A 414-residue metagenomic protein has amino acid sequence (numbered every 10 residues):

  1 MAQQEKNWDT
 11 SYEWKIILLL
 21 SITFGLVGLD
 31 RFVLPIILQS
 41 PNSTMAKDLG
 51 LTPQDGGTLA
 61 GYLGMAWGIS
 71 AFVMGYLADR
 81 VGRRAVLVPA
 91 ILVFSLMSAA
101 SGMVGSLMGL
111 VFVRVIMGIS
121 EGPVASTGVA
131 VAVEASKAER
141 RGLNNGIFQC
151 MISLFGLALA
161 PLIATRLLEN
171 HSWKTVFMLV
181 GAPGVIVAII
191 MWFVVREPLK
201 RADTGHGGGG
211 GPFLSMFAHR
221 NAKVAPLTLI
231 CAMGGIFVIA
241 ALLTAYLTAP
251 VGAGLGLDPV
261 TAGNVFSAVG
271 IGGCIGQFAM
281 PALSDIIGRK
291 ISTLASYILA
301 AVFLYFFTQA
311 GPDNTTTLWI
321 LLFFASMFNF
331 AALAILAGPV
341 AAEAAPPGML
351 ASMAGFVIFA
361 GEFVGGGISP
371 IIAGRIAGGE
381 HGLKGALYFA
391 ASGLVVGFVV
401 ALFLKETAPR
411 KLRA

Functional and structural regions predicted by a protein language model:
A2-T10, L199-P226: Juxtamembrane intracellular "pre-TM" segments in multi-pass secondary transporters
P35, Q39, R220-Q277, L333 (+2 more regions): Extracytoplasmic gate region of multi-pass secondary transporters
I69-L107, S284-I287: Conserved MFS/SLC helix-loop-helix module at the cytosolic interface between two early adjacent transmembrane helices
V111-S153: Cytoplasmic helix-loop-helix junction between adjacent transmembrane helices in 12-TM secondary transporters
G142-P161, L168, I358-S369: Glycine-rich segments within core transmembrane alpha-helices of 12-TM secondary carriers
A182-D203, V400-K405: C-terminal membrane-cytosol helix-exit motif in multi-pass small-molecule transporters
K290-P339: C-terminal transmembrane helical hairpin of 12-TM major facilitator-type secondary transporters
P347-G379: A late C-terminal transmembrane helix in Major Facilitator Superfamily
